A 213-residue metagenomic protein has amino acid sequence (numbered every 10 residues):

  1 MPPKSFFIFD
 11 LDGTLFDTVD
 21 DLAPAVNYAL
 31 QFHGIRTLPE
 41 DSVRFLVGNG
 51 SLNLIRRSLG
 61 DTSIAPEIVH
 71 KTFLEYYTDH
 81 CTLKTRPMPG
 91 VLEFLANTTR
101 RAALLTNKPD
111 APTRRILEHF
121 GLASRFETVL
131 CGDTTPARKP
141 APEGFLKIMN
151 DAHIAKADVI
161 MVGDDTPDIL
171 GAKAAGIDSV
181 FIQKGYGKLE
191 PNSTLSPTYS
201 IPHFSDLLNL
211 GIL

Functional and structural regions predicted by a protein language model:
M1-S5, D41, R114-L213: Asp-based, Mg2+/Mn2+-dependent phosphohydrolase catalytic module
P2-F45: Active-site neighborhood of HAD-like aspartate-dependent phosphohydrolases
I8-D10, L105, V162-G163: Generic enzyme active-site microenvironment
A23, N27, R44, G48 (+4 more regions): An amphipathic alpha-helix signature
A29-L30, G50-S63, I116, I148-M149: Helix-loop "lid/cap" segments that line or gate small-molecule binding pockets
R56-L92: Metal-dependent phosphoesterase signature
D79-L104, D110-R114, P142: Short, acidic loop-to-helix structural element flanking the phosphoryl-transfer center in phosphate-processing enzymes
